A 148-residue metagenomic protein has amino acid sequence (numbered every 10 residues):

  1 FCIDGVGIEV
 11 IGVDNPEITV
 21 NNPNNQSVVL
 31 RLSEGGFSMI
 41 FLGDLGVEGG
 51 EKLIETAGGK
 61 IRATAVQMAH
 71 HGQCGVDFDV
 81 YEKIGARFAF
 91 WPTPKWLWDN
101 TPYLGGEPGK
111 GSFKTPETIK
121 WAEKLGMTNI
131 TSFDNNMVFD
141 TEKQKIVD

Functional and structural regions predicted by a protein language model:
F1-I61, N136-D148: Core dinuclear metal-dependent hydrolase active-site scaffold
G50-N135: Cap/insert and terminal regions of metallo-dependent hydrolase folds
